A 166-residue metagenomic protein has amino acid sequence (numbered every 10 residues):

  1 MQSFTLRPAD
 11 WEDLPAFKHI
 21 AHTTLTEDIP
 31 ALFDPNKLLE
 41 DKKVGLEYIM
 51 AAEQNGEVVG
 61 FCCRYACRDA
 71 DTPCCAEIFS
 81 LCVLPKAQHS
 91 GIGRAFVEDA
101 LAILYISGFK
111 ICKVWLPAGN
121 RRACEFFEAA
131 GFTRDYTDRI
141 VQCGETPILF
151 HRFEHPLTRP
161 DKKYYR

Functional and structural regions predicted by a protein language model:
F4, P8-K86, V97-D99, I103 (+2 more regions): Acetyl-CoA-dependent GNAT
E47, T146-E154: Short hydrophobic/aromatic beta-strand or adjacent loop that forms the aromatic wall/cage of a ligand/substrate-binding
E53-N55, F153-P156: Active-site beta-strand termini and strand-to-loop segments that position acidic
E77, G108-K110, L149: Short loop/turn motifs at secondary-structure junctions
L84-E98, S107, A118-E125, A129: Conserved glycine-rich acetyl-CoA-binding loop
L104-L116: Conserved GNAT acetyl-CoA-binding A-motif
K113-L116, E128, T133-L149: Conserved catalytic-core motifs of GNAT/GCN5-like acyltransferases
R159-R166: Acidic/histidine-enriched, glycine/proline-rich intrinsically disordered or flexible terminal extensions
